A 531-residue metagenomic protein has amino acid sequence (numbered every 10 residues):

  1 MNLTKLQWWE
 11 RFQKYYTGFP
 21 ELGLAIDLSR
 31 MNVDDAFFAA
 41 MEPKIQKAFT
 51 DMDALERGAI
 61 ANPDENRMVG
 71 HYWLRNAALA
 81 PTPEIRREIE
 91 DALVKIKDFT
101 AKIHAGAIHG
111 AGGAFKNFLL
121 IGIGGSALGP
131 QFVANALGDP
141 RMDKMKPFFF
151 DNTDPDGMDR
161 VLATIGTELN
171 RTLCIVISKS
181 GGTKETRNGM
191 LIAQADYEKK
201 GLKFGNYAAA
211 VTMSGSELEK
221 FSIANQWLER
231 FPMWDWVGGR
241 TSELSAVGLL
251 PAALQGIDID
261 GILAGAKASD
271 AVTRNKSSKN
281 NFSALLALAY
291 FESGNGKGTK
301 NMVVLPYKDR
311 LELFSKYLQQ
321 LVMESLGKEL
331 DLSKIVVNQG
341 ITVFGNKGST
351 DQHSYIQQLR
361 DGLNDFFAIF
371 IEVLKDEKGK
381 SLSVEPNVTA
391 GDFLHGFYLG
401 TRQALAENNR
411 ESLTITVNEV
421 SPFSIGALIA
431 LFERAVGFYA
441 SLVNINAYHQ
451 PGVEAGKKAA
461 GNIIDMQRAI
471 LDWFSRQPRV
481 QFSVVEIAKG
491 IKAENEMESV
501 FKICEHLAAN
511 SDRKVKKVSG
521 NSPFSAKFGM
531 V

Functional and structural regions predicted by a protein language model:
M1-A111, E385-V388, G400, Y439 (+2 more regions): Extended, charge-enriched "interface" segments that sit outside catalytic cores
M1-L22, L286-Y290, D351, N364 (+4 more regions): Flexible, glycine-rich loop/tail regions that form catalytic "lids" or insertion modules at the edges of active sites
A40, N338, F344-G426: Helicase-primase coupling helices
N76-E88, A114-L119, K144-F148, N170-G182 (+10 more regions): Glycine- and acidic
D98-A105, G112-S277, G490: Glycine-rich phosphate-binding loops that contact phosphosugars or nucleotide phosphates
D196-I369, L374-K378, F438, G452-W473 (+2 more regions): Active-site phosphate/pyrophosphate-binding segments
T401-Q467: C-terminal helical cap and adjacent loop that interface with cofactors, partners, or active-site loops
N418, L442-V531: C-terminal amphipathic alpha-helical interaction region
